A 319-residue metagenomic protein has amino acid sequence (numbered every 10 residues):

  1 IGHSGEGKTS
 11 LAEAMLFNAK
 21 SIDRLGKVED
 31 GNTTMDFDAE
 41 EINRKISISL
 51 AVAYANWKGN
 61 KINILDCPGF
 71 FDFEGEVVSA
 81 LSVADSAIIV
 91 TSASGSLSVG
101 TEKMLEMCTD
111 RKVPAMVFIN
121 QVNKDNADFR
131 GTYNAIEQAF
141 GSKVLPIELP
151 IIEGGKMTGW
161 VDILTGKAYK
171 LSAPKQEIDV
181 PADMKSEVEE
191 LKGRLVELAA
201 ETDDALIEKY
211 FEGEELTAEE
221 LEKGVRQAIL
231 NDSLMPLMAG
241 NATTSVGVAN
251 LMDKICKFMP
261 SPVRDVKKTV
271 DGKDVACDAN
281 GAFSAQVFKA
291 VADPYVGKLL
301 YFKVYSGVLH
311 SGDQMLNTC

Functional and structural regions predicted by a protein language model:
I1-C319: Structural and coupling elements of P-loop NTPases
